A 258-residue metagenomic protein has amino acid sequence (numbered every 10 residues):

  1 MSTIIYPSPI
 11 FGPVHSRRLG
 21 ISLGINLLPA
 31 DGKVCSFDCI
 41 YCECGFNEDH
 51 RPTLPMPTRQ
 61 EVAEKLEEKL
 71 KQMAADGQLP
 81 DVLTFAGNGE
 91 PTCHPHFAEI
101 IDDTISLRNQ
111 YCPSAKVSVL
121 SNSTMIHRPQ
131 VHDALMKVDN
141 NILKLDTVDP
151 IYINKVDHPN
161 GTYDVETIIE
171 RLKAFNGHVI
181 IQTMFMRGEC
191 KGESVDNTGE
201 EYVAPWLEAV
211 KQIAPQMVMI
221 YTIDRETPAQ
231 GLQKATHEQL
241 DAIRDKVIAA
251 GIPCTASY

Functional and structural regions predicted by a protein language model:
M1-R18, K71, R187-Y258: Auxiliary Fe-S-binding modules of radical SAM enzymes
R18-E61: Canonical Radical SAM [4Fe-4S] cluster-binding loop centered on the CxxxCxxC motif and its immediate flanking residues
S22-G24, V82, I142, I180: Short hydrophobic-acidic sequence motifs that mark active-site Asp/Glu residues
L27, F85-G87, T183, T222: Short glycine-centered, acidic/aromatic-flanked micro-motifs in structured strand/loop junctions that mark active-site
G32, E90-P91: Short strand->helix junction
G45-V82, H96-E99: Conserved alpha-helical substructure of the radical SAM core
T84-E90, N122: Glycine-rich beta-strand-to-loop/alpha-helix junction loops that act as flexible
C93-Q233: Conserved AdoMet/S-adenosylmethionine-binding subsite of the radical SAM
